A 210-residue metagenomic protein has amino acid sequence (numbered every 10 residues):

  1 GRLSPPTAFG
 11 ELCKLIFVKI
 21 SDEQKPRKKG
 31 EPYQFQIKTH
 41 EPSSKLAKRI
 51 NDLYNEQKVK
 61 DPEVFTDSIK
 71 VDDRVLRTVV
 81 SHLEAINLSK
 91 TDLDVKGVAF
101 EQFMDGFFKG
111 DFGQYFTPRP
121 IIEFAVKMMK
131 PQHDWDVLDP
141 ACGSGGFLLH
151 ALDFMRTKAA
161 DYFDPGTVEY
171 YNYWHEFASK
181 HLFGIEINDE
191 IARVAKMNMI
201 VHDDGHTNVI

Functional and structural regions predicted by a protein language model:
G1-R27: Accessory nucleic-acid engagement/destabilization modules that flank
S4-F9, R27, F35-K38, T91 (+4 more regions): Short, surface-exposed helix-loop/turn micro-motifs enriched in polar/charged residues
P6-L15, R77, L93, G97 (+4 more regions): Non-catalytic, well-ordered alpha-helical scaffold segments
F17, S21-G106: Long recognition/docking surfaces used for binding and targeting
Q24, F107, D111, M155 (+1 more regions): Short amphipathic alpha-helical interaction/hinge segments
S89, D111-Y115, G184: Short acidic-aromatic active-site loops that bind/stabilize oxyanions
V95-P120, V126-K130: Class I SAM-dependent transferase core
P118-I210: Conserved S-adenosyl-L-methionine
